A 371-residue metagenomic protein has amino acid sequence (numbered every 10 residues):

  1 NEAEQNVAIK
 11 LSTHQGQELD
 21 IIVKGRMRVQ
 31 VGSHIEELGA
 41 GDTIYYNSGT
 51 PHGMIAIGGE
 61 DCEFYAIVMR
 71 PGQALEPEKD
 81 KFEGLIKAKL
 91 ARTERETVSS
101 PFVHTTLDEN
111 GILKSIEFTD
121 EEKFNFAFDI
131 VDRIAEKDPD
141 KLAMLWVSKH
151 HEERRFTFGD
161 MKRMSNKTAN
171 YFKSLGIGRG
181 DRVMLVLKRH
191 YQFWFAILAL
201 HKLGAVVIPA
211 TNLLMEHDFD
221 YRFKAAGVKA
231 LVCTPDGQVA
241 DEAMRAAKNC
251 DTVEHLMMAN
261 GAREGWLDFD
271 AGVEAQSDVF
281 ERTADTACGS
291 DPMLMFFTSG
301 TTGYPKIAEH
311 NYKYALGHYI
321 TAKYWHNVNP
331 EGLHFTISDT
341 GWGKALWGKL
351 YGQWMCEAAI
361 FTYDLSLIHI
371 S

Functional and structural regions predicted by a protein language model:
S48-A74: Ligand-binding loop in jelly-roll beta-barrel domains
L90-T105, E122-M144, R163: A short N-terminal helical cap/helix-turn-helix that marks the beginning of AMP-binding/adenylate-forming
P139-L142, M258, R263-G265, E274-F297 (+3 more regions): Conserved pre-ATP/AMP-binding loop-to-beta segment of ANL
D140-L198, M215-D220, D270-E274, Y312-K313: Conserved AMP-binding/adenylate-forming core of the ANL superfamily
H150, M295-I307, H369-I370: Conserved adenylation A10 loop of the ANL superfamily
S174, L198, K202-A271, S371: Structural core segment of the AMP-binding/adenylate-forming
R182, K188-I208, N212-E216, K224-A230 (+2 more regions): A short helix-loop-beta submotif of the ANL/AMP-binding
L316-T336, T340-S371: Conserved AMP-binding/adenylation subdomain of ANL enzymes
